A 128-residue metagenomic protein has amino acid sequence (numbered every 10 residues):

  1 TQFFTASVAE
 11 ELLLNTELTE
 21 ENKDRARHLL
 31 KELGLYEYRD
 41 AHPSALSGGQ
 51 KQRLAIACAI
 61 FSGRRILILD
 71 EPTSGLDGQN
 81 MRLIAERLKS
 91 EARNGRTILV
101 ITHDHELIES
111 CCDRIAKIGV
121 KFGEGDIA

Functional and structural regions predicted by a protein language model:
E21-Y38: Conserved ABC ATPase "signature" region
H42-L46, Q50: Conserved ABC ATPase signature
I56: Hydrophobic anchor residue at the start of the ABC signature
A59-I60: ABC ATPase C-loop
L67-D70: Catalytic Walker B motif of ABC-type/P-loop ATPase nucleotide-binding domains
T73-S74: Short loop immediately C-terminal to the Walker-B catalytic DE motif in ABC-type ATPase nucleotide-binding domains
D77: ABC-family nucleotide-binding domains
T102-H103: H-loop/switch region of ABC-family ATPase nucleotide-binding domains
